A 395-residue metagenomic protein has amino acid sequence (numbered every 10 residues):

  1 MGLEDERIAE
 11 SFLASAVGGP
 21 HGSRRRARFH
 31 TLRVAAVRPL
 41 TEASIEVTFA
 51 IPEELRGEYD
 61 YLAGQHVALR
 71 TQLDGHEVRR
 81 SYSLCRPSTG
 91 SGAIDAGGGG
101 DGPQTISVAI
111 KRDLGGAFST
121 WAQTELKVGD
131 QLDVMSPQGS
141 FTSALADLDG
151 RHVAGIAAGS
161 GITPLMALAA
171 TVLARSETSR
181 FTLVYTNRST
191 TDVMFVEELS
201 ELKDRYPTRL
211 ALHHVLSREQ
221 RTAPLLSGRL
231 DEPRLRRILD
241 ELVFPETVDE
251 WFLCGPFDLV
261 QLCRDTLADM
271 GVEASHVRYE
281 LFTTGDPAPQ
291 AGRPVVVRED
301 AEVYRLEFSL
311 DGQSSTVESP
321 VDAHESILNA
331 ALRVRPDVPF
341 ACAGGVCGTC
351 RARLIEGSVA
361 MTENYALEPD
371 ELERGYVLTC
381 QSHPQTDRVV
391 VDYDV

Functional and structural regions predicted by a protein language model:
M1-R26, R33, A43, D269 (+4 more regions): Iron-sulfur (Fe-S) cluster-binding modules
L13-Q131, M135, N187-T190, S200 (+1 more regions): Ferredoxin-reductase
I51, T71-L73, F308-G312, L354 (+1 more regions): Short acidic, glycine-rich loop/turn motifs
T89, D101-T105, A146-R151, P384-Y393: Ligand-binding loop in jelly-roll beta-barrel domains
T120-E307, S314: FNR/FR-type flavoprotein reductase catalytic core
A301-A343: C-terminal accessory/binding modules appended to enzymatic or scaffolding proteins
L332-V334, P339, G348-V395: Iron-sulfur (Fe-S) cluster-binding segments and ferredoxin-like electron-carrier domains, especially [2Fe-2S]
